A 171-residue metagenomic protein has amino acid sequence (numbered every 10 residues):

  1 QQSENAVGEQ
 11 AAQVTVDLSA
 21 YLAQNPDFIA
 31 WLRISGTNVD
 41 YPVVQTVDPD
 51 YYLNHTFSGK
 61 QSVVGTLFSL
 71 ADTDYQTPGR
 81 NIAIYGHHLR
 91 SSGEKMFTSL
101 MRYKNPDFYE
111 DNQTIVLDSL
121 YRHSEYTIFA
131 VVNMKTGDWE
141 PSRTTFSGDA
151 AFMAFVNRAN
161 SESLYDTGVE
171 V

Functional and structural regions predicted by a protein language model:
Q1-V171: Solvent-exposed, non-transmembrane regions of membrane-associated and secreted proteins
